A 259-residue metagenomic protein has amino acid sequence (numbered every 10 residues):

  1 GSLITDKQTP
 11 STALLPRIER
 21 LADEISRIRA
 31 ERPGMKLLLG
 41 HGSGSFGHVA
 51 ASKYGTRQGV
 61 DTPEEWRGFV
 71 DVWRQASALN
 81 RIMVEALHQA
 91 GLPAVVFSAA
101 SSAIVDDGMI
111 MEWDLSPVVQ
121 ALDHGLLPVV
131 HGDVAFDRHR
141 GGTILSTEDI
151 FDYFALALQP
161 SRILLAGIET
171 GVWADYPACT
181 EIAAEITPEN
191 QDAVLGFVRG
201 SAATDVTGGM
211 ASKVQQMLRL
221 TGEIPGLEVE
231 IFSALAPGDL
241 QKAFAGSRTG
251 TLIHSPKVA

Functional and structural regions predicted by a protein language model:
G1-L38: N-terminal glycine-/serine-/threonine-rich phosphate-binding loop
G1-S2, G40-G44, F232-L235: Glycine-rich beta-strand-to-loop/alpha-helix junction loops that act as flexible
S11-P16, S52-P63, E112, I144-D149 (+1 more regions): A glycine- and small-aliphatic-rich helix-loop capping segment at beta-alpha/alpha-beta transitions that lines
R17, L21-E24, R67-V84, V134 (+3 more regions): Polyanion-binding loop/helix "lid" in catalytic or ligand-binding cores
E19, M109-S116, Q120, F136 (+1 more regions): Active-site glycine-rich loop that binds ribose-phosphate moieties when present
L38-G40, L127-H131, L164-A166: Structural motif
S52-V134: Ligand-binding beta-strand-loop-alpha-helix segment within the catalytic cores of soluble metabolic enzymes
A157-I182, I231, L235-G238: Acidic, metal-binding active-site segment of PIN/NYN-like and related structure-specific nucleases
